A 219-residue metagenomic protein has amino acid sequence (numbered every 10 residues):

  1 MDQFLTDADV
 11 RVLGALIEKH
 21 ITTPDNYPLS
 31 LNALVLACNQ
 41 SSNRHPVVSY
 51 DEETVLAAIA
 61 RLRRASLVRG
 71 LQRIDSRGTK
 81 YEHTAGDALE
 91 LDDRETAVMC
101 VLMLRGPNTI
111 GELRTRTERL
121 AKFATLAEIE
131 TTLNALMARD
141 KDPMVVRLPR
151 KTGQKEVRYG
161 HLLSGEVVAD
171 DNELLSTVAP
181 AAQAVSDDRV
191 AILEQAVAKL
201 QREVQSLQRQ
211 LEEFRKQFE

Functional and structural regions predicted by a protein language model:
M1-A15, K199, E213: N-terminal intrinsically disordered, low-complexity, charged/polar
T6-D25, E90-P107, L133: Positively charged, polyanion-binding regions of nucleic-acid-associated proteins
A8-G14, V48-G86, E156-R158, L162-A169: Long, low-complexity, charged/polar intrinsically disordered regions in eukaryotic proteins
T23-S49, P107-F123: Short acidic, hydrophobic short linear motifs in intrinsically disordered regions
L56-I59, R63-R73, L133-K151: A short, conserved structural fragment
I74-R77, E82-E112, V157-V185, I192: Short, amphipathic alpha-helical interaction segments positioned at domain boundaries
R116-R119, R147-E156, G160-L163, Q205 (+1 more regions): Helical coiled-coil/dimerization "stalks" and their immediately adjacent regulatory linkers at helix->disorder
A182-Q217: Amphipathic alpha-helical oligomerization/assembly segments
